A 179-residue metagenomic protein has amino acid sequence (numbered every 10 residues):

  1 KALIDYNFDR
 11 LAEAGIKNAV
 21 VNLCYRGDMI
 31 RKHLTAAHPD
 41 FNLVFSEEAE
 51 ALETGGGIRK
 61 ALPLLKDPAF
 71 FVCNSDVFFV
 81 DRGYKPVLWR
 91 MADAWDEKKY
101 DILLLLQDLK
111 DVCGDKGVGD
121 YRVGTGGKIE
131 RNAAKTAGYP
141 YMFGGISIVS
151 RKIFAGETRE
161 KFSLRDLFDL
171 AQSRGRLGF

Functional and structural regions predicted by a protein language model:
A2-N74, G83, R159: Conserved N-terminal catalytic core of the sugar/cofactor nucleotidyltransferase
L23, L106-Q107: Short beta-strand/turn micro-motifs composed of small residues that flank or help shape donor/cofactor-binding pockets
A36-D40, P63-L64, W89-M91, G119-T125: Short, hinge-like loop/turn segments at secondary-structure boundaries
E47-A49, L106, T125, A133: Residues at the C-termini of beta-strands that transition into short coil/loop
A69-C73, F78-F79, G83-K99, L109-C113 (+2 more regions): Catalytic-core segments of class I nucleotidyltransferases/pyrophosphorylases that form NMP-activated intermediates
